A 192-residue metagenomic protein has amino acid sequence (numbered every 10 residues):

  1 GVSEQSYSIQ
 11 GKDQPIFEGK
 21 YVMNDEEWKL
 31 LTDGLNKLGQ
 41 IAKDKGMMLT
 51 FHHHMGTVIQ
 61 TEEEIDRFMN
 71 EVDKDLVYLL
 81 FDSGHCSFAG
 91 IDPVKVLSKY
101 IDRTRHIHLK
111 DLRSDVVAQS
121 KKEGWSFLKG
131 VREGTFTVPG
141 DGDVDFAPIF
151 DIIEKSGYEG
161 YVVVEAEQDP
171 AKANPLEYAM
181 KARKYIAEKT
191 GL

Functional and structural regions predicted by a protein language model:
G1-L79: Active-site acidic/histidine proton-transfer and metal-coordination neighborhood in alpha/beta enzyme cores
N36-Q40, D44, E62-F81, S87-L192: Histidine-acidic metal/acid-base catalytic patches
M55-G56, G84-C86: Short, flexible loop segments at the rims of nucleotide/cofactor-binding pockets, characterized by
